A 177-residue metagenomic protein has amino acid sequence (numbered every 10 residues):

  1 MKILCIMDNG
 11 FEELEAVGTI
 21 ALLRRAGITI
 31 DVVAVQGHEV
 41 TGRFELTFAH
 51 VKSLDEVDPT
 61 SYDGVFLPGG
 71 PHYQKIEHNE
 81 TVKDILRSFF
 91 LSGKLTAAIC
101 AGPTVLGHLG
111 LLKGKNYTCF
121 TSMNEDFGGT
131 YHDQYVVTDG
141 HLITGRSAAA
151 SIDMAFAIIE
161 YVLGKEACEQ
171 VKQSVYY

Functional and structural regions predicted by a protein language model:
M1-S92, V105-H108, T130-D133, H141-Y177: Extended, subdomain-level signal for the structured scaffold at the beginning of enzyme domains
A97-Y135: Short, glycine-/small-residue-rich phosphate/pyrophosphate-handling segment
T138: Cytochrome P450 catalytic-domain "roof"
